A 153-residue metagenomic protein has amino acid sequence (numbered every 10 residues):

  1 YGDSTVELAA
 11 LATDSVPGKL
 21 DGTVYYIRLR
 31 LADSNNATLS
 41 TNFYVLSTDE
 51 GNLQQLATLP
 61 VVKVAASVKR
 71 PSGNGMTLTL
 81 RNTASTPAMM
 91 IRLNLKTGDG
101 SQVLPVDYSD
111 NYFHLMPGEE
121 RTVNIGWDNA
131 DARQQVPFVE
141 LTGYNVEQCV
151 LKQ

Functional and structural regions predicted by a protein language model:
Y1-D33, Q102-A130: Intrinsically disordered, low-complexity Pro/Gly/Ser/Thr-rich segments with frequent PxxP/GP/PP motifs and embedded
Y26, G75, P87-R92, V136-F138: Exposed beta-strand and adjacent loop surfaces of beta-rich binding modules that mediate intermolecular recognition
L31-S40, A132, N145-V150: Short acidic/polar inter-strand loop motif in beta-rich domains
A37-G51, L93-N94, G126: Gly/Pro-rich, tryptophan- and cysteine-flecked surface segments typical of secreted/extracellular proteins
V45-G73: Low-complexity, acidic Ser/Thr/Pro/Gly-rich terminal tails and inter-domain linkers that flank the onset of structured
L78-S85, N129: Asparagine-centered strand-capping/turn motif at beta-strand->loop junctions
T83-V103, T142-Y144: Short acidic, flexible loop segments centered on an aromatic residue
A130-V136: Short, Lys/Arg- and Gly-enriched loop/turn segments at beta-strand edges
